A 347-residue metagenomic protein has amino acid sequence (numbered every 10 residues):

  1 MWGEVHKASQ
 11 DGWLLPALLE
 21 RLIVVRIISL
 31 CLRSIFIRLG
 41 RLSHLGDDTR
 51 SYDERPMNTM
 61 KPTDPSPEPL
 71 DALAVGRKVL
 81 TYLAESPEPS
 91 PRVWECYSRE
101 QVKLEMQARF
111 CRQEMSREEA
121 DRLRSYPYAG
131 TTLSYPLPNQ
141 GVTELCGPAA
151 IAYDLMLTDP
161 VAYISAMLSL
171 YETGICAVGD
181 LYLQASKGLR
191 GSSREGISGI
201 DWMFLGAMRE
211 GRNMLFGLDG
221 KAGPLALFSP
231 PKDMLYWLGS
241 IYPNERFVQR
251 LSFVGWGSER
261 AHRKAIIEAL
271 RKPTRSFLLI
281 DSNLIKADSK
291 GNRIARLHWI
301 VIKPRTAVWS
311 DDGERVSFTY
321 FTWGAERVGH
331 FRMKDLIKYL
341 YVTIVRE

Functional and structural regions predicted by a protein language model:
L18-L42, S51-V79, T158, S165-L168 (+2 more regions): Long non-globular sequence segments
P69-L215, P273, F277: Active-site nucleophile-adjacent alpha helix/oxyanion-hole segment immediately C-terminal to the catalytic cysteine
E195-R250, V254: Core alpha/beta structural scaffold of self-assembling particle/tube/pore-forming proteins
G239, E245-E347: Active-site signature of cysteine proteases
